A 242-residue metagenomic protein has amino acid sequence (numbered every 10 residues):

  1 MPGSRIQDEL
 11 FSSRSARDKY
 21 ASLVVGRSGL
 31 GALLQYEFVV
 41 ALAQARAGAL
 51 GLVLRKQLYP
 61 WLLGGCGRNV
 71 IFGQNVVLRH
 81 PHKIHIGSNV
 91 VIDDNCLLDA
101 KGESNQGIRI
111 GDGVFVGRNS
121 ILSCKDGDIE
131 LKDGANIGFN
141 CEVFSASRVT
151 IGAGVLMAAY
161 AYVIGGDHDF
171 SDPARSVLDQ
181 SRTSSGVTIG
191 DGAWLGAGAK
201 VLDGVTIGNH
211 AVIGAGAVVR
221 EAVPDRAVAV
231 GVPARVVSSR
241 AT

Functional and structural regions predicted by a protein language model:
M1-N69, G154, Y160-A161, G166-P173 (+5 more regions): Terminal amphipathic alpha-helical/low-complexity segments used for targeting or macromolecular assembly
V40, G51-L52, F72-G73, G117 (+1 more regions): A short, structure-level motif marking secondary-structure boundaries and short turns
Y59, G65-G67, I71-I84: Long amphipathic N-terminal alpha/beta scaffold segment
V77-I86, V91-V201, V232, R240-A241: Flexible, glycine/small-residue-enriched loop-and-beta-strand segment within the central core of proteins
Q106, V219, V236: Short phosphate-engaging motifs
I129, V149, A217, D225-A227 (+1 more regions): Glycine-centered loop/turn positions within well-structured domains that cap or flank conserved ligand/cofactor-binding
T206-V230: C-terminal/domain-terminus segments
